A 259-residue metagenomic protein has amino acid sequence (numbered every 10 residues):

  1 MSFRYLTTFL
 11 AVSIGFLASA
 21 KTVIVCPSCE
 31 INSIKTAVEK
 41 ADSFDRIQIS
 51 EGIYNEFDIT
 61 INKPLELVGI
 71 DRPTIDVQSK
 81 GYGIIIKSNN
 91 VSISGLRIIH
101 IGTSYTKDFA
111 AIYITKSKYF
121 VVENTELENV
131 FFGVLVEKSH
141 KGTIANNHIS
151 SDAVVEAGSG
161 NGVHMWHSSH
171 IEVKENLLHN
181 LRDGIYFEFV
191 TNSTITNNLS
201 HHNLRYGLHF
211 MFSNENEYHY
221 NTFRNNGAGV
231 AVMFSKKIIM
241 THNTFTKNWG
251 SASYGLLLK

Functional and structural regions predicted by a protein language model:
M1-T7: Bacterial N-terminal signal peptides that target proteins for export
G15-L17: N-terminal signal peptide c-region/cleavage motif recognized by signal peptidases
A20-N55: Acidic Gly/Asp/Thr-rich repetitive segments characteristic of extracellular carbohydrate-active and adhesion proteins
S33, E56, G207, E217 (+1 more regions): Per-repeat structural element of leucine-rich repeats
K40-S43, Y54-E66, I75-Y119, F132-S139 (+1 more regions): Extracellular beta-strand-rich solenoid/capping regions of secreted or surface-exposed proteins that bind or remodel
D42, N62-K63, I70, K87-N89 (+16 more regions): Parallel beta-helix/beta-solenoid
V77-I85, Y105-I114, N129-F132, V136 (+5 more regions): Extracellular beta-strand/beta-solenoid scaffold signature
